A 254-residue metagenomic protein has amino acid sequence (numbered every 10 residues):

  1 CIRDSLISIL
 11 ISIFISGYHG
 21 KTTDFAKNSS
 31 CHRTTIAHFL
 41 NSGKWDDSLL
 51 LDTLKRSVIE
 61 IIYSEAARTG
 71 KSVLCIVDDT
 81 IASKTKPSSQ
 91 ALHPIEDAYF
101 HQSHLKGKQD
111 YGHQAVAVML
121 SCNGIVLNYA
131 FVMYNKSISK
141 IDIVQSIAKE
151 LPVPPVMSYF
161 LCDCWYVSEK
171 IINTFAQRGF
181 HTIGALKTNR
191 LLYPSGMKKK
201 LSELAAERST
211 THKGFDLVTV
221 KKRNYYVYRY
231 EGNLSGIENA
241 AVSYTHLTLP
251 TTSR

Functional and structural regions predicted by a protein language model:
C1-D4, T245-T251: Conserved small/polar residues in nucleotide/adenosyl-binding loops
R3-L50, L54-K55: Gly/serine-rich nucleotide phosphate-binding loop at the start of the catalytic core of nucleotide/ADP-ribose-handling
S12, I61-S64, S146-L151: A generic secondary-structure signal
D24, T34-F39, Y99-M157, A240: Electropositive, glycine- and tryptophan-enriched low-complexity nucleic-acid-binding patches
F25-A26, K71-T85, V118, Y159-V167 (+2 more regions): Short, conserved catalytic/metal-binding motifs centered on acidic residues
S42-N123: Active-site-proximal, Lys/Arg-enriched surface segment that forms a nucleic-acid-binding/basic interface patch
I81, S253-R254: Short amphipathic alpha-helical "interface-anchor" segments enriched in bulky aromatics
F131-V242: An internal, acidic/charged active-site-proximal segment that coordinates divalent cations and/or engages
